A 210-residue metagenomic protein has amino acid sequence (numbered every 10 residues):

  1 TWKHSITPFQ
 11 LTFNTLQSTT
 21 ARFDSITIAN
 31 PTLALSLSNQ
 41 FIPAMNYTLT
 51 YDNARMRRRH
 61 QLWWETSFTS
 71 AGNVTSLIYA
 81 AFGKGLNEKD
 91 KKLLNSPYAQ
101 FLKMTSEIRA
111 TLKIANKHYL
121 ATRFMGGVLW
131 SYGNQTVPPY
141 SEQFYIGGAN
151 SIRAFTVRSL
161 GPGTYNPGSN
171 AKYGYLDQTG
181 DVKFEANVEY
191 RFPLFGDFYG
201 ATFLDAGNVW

Functional and structural regions predicted by a protein language model:
W2-F192, T202-A206, W210: C-terminal outer-membrane beta-barrel translocator/porin domains of Gram-negative envelope proteins and their
Y199: Conserved catalytic motifs of the protein kinase core domain
